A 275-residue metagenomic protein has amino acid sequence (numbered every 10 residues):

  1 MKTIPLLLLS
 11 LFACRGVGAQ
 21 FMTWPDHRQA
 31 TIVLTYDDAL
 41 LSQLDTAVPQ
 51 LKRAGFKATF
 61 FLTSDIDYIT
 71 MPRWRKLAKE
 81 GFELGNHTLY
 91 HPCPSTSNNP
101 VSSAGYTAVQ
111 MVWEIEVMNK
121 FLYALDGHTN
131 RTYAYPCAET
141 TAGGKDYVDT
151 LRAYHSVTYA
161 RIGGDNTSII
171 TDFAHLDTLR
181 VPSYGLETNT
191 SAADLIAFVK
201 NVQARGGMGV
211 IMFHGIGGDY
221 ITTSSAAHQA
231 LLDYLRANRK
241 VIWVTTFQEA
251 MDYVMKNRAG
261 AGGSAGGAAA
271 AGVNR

Functional and structural regions predicted by a protein language model:
T3-A13: Sec-dependent N-terminal signal peptides
R15-A19: Sec/Tat signal peptide C-region and signal peptidase I cleavage site
Q20-S95, E116-T140, G218, V241 (+1 more regions): Active-site beta->alpha N-cap acidic-glycine motif
F21-D26, A58, I66-I69, Y123 (+4 more regions): C-terminal domain-boundary segment and adjacent tail
T31-V33, G81, T178, S183 (+1 more regions): A residue-level signal for beta-strand positions that form part of recognition/binding surfaces within mature
T35, Y106-Q110, D219, T223: Short, surface-exposed alpha-helical recognition segments that flank or form part of ligand/macromolecule-binding
T46, Q50, Y68-I69, P94-L195 (+1 more regions): Catalytic domains of cell-wall/extracellular-matrix polysaccharide-remodeling enzymes, centered on de-N-acetylation
